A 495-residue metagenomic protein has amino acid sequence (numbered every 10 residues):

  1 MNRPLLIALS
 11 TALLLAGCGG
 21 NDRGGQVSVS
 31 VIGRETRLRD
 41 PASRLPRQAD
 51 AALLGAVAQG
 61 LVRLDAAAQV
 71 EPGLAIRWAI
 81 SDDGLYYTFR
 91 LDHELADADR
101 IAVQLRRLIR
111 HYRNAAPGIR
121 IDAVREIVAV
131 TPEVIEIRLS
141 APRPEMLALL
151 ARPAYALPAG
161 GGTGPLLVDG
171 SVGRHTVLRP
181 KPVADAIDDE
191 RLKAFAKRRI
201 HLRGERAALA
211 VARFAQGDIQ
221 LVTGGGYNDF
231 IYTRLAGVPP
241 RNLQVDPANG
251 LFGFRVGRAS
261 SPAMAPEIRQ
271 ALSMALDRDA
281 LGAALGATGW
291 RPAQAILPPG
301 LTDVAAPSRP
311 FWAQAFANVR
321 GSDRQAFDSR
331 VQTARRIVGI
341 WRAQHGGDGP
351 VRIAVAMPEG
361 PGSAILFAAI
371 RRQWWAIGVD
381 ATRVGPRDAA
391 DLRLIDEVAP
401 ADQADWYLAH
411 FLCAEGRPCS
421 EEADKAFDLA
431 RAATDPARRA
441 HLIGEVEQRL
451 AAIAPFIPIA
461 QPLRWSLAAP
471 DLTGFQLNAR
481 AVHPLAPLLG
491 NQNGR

Functional and structural regions predicted by a protein language model:
G19-G20, V128, T382-G385, W406-D471: Extracytoplasmic/peripheral linker and loop segments enriched in polar/acidic and small residues with frequent Thr/Pro
S30-D82: N-terminal lobe/hinge region of extracytoplasmic solute-binding protein
A79, T88-D97, R113-G160: Surface-exposed binding/hinge segments that line and control ligand-binding clefts or catalytic entry sites
P132-V134, L139-H201, R206-L209: Gly/Pro-rich hinge or "lid" segments in bacterial periplasmic/extracellular proteins
V172-K181, D188-D189, H201-S260, D396: Extracellular/periplasmic solute-recognition and catalytic clefts
A259, A263-S308, A326-F327, L366 (+1 more regions): Periplasmic-binding protein-like
R291-A343, G360-A364: Structural transition elements
A468-R495: Long beta-strand-rich cores associated with HINT superfamily self-processing modules
